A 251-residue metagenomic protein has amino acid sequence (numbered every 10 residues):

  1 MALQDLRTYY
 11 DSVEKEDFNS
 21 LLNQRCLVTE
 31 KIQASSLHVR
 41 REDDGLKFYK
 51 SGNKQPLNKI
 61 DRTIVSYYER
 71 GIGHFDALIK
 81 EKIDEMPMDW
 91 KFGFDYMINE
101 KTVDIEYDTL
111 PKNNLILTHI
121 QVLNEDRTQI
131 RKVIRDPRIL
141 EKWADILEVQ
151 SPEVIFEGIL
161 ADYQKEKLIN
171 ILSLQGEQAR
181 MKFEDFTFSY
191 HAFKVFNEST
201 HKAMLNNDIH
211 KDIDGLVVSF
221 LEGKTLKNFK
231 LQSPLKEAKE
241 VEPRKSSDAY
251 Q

Functional and structural regions predicted by a protein language model:
M1-Q251: Core nucleotide-handling region used for phosphoryl-transfer chemistry
